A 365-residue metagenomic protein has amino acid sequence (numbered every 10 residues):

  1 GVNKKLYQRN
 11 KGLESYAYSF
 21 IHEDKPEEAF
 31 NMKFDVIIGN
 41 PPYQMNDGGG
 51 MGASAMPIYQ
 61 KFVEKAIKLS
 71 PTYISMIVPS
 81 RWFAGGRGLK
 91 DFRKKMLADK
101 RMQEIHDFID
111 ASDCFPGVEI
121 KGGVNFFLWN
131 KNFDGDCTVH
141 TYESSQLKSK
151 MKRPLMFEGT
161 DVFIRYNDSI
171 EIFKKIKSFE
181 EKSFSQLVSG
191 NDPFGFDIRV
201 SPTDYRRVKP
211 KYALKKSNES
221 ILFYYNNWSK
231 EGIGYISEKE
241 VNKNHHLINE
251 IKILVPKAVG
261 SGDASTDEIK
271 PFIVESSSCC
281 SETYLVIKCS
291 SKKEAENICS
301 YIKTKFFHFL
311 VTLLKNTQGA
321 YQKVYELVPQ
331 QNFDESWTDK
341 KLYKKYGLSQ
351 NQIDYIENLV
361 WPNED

Functional and structural regions predicted by a protein language model:
G1-E104, D110, C114, G123 (+2 more regions): SAM-dependent methyltransferase catalytic region
E28, M32, A111-S281, K288-Q350: C-terminal substrate-recognition regions of SAM-dependent nucleic acid methyltransferases
M45-N46, F83-A84, S261-A264, N363: Flexible loop/turn segments at secondary-structure boundaries
G49, S265, I356-N358: Hydrophobic alpha-helical membrane-insertion segments
N351, Y355-D365: Short, amphipathic C-terminal "tail helix"
